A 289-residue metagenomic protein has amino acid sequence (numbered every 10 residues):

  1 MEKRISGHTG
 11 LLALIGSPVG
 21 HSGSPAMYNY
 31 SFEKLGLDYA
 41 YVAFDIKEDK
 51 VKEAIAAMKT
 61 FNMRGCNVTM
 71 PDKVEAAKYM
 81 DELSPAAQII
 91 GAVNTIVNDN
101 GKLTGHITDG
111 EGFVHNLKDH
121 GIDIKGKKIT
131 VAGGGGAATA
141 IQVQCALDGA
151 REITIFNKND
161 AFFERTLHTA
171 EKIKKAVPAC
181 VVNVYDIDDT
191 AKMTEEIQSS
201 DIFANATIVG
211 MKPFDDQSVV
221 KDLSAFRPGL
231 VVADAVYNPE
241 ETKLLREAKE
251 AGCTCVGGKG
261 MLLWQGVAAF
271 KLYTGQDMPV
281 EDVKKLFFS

Functional and structural regions predicted by a protein language model:
R4-H120: Phosphate/diphosphate ligand-binding glycine-rich loop within oxidoreductases
P18, K158-F162, N238: Residues in the short beta-alpha loop(s) of Rossmann-like NAD(P)-binding domains
V42, T154, V256: Conserved beta-strand positions in the Rossmann-like core of class I SAM-dependent methyltransferases
V68-E75, G136, I208-M211, N238: Short glycine-rich anion-binding loops that position phosphate/pyrophosphate groups of nucleotides and phosphorylated
I122-K128, F226-P228: Short helix-loop-beta connector
K125-Q198, I202: Glycine-rich phosphate/diphosphate-binding loop of Rossmann-like nucleotide-binding domains
A179-C255: Rossmann-like adenosine-cofactor binding region
G229-V231, A235-S289: Adenosine-phosphate binding glycine-rich loop
